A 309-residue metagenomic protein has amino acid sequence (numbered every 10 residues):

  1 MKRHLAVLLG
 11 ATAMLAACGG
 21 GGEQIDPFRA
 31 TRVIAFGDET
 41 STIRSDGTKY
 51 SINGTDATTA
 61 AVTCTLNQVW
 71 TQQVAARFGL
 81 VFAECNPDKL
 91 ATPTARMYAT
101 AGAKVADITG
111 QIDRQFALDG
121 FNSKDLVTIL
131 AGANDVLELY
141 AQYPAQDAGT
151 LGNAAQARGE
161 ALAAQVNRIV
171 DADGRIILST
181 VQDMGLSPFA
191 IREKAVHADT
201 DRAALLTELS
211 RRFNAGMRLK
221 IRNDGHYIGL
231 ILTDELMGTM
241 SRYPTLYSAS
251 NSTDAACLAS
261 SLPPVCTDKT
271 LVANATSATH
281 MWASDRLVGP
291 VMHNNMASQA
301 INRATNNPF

Functional and structural regions predicted by a protein language model:
M1-A16: Sec-dependent bacterial lipoprotein signal peptides
C18-F309: Conserved active-site regions of diverse hydrolases
